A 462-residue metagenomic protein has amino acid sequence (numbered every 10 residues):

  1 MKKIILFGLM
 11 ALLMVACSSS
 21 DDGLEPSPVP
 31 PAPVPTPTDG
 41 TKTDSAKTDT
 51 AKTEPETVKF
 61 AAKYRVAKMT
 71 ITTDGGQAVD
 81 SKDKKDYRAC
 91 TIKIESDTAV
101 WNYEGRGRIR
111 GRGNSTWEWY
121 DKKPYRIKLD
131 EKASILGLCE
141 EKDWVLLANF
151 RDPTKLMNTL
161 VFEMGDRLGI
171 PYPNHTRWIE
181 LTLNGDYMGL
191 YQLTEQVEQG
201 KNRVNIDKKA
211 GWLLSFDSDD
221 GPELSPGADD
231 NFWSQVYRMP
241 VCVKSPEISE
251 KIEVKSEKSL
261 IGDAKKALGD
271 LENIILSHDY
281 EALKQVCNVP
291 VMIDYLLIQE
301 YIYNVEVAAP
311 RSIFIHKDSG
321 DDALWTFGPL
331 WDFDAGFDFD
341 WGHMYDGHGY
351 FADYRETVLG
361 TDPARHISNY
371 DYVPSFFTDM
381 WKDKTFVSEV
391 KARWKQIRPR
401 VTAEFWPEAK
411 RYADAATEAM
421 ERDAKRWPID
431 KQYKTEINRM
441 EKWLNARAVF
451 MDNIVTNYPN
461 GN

Functional and structural regions predicted by a protein language model:
M1-V15: Sec-dependent bacterial lipoprotein signal peptides
M14-E54, N462: Bacterial Sec-dependent N-terminal signal peptides
E54-L156, L160: Conserved NTP-binding catalytic cores of kinases and kinase-like/nucleotidyltransferase enzymes across multiple kinase
G105, T116, Y120, K244-A309 (+2 more regions): Middle-to-C-terminal accessory/interaction subdomains
P124-K128, D143-A148, K155, E163 (+9 more regions): Structural recognition of the beta-strand scaffold that forms the well-ordered cores of secreted hydrolase catalytic
A133-S134, A148, I170-P173, D186-I298 (+1 more regions): Internal "kinase-insert"/substrate-recognition segments embedded within catalytic cores of ATP-dependent enzymes
L168-E180, N304: Short, well-structured beta-strand/strand-turn elements
